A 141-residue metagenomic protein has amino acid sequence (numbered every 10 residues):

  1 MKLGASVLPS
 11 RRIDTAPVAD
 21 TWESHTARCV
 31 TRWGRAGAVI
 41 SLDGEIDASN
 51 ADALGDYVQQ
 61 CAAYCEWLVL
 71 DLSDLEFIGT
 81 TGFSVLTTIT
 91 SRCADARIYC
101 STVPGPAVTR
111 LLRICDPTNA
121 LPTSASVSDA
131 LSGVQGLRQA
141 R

Functional and structural regions predicted by a protein language model:
M1-E76, T88-R141: STAS-like cytosolic regulatory interaction modules
